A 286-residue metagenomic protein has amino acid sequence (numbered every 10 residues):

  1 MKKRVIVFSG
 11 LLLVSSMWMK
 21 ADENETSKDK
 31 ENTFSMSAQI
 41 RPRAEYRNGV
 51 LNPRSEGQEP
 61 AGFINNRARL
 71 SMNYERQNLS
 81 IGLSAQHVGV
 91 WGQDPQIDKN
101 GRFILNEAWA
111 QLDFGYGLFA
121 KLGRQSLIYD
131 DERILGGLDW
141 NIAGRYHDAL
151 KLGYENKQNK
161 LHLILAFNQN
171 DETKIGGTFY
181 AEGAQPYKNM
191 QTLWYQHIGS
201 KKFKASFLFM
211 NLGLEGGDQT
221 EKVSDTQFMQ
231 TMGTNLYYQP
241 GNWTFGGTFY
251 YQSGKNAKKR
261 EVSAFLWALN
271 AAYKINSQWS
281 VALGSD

Functional and structural regions predicted by a protein language model:
M1-E23: Bacterial Sec-dependent N-terminal signal peptides
K2-K3, N32, K201: Structural motif marking the loop-to-transmembrane transition
G10, A21-R124, L150-E155, L161 (+5 more regions): Beta-barrel outer-membrane channel/assembly domains of diderm bacteria
N24, K28, D113-A120, L138-D286: Signature for the C-terminal beta-barrel architecture of outer-membrane proteins
G49-R54, Q93-Q96, E132-G136, K174-G177 (+1 more regions): Short acidic, glycine/proline-rich loop/turn micro-motifs
A61, G101, E132, L138-W140: Flexible, active-site-adjacent loop/turn segments at secondary-structure boundaries
V88-V90, S126-Y129, Q169-N170: Solvent-exposed loop/turn segments at secondary-structure junctions within structured extracellular/periplasmic domains
I104-L105, L135, Y146: Short acidic (Asp/Glu) patches
